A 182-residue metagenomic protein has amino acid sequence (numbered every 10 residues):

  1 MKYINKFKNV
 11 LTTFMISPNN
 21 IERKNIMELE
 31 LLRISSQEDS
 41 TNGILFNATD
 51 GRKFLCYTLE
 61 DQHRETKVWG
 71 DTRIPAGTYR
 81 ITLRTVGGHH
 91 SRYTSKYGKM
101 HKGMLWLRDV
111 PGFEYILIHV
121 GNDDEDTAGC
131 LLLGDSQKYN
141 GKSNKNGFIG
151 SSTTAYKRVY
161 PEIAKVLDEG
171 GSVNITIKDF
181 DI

Functional and structural regions predicted by a protein language model:
K2-I16: Short, positively charged, Ser/Thr-rich terminal linear motifs in low-complexity/disordered regions that act as
T13-F14, P18-V173, K178-I182: Cell wall/extracellular polymer interaction/catalysis modules
